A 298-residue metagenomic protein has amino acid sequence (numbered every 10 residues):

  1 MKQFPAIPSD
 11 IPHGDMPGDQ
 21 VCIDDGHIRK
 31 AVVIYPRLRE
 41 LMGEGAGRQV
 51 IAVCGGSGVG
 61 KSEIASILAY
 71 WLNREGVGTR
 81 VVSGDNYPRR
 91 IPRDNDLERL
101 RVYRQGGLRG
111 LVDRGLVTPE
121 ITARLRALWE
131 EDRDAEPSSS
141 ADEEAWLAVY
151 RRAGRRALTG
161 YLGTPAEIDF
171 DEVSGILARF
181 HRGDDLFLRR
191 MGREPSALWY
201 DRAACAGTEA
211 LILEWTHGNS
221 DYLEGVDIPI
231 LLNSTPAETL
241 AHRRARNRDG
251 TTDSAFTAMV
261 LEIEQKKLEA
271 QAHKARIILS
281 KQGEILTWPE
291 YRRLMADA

Functional and structural regions predicted by a protein language model:
K2-E44, I228-L231, A241-D249, Q265-A298: NTP-dependent small-molecule kinase module
G58: Walker A (P-loop) phosphate-binding loop of P-loop NTPases
K61: Conserved lysine of the Walker
I64, L68: Hydrophobic positions on the alpha1 helix immediately C-terminal to the Walker A/P-loop
Y70-R80: Post-Walker A helix-loop "phosphate-sensing" segment adjacent to the P-loop in P-loop NTPases
T79-R80, Y87-P195: Conserved nucleotide-sensing/catalytic segment adjacent to the nucleotide-binding pocket in NTP-handling enzymes
V102-Q105, R156-L162, L223-L268, L294-D297: A glycine- and Lys/Arg-enriched "phosphate-lid" helix/loop adjacent to the NTP-binding pocket of small-molecule kinases
D142, W146, L198-R246: ATP-dependent NMP and nucleoside kinases share a basic, alpha-helical "lid"
